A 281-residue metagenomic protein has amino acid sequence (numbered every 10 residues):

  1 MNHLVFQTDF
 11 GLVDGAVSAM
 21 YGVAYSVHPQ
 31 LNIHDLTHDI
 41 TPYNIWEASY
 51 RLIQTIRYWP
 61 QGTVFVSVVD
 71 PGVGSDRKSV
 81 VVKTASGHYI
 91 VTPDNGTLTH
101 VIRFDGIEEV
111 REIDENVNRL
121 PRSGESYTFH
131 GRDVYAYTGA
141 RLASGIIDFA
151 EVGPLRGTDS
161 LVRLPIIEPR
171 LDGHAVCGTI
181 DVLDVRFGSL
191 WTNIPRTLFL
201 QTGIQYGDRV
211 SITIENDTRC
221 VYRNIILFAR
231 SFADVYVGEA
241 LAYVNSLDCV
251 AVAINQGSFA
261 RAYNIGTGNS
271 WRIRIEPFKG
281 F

Functional and structural regions predicted by a protein language model:
N2-D39: N-terminal glycine-rich anion-binding loop in soluble enzyme alpha/beta folds
H3, G15, V27-N32, E47 (+2 more regions): Active-site histidine-anchored catalytic micro-motif
D9, T138, N255: A residue-level signal for conserved active-site and pocket-lining positions in enzyme catalytic cores
F10-D14, G72-S75, G257-F259: Short acidic, Gly/Ser-rich segments with clustered Asp/Glu that frequently serve as metal-coordination loops in enzyme
L36-T63: N-terminal small/polar loop signature for handling phosphorylated ligands or for N-terminal nucleophile
P121-Y206: Anionic-ligand-binding alpha/beta catalytic cores of soluble enzymes and soluble regulatory domains that recognize
L190-N264: A conserved acidic, glycine/proline-rich C-terminal tail/linker
R261-F281: Conserved glycine-rich phosphate/nucleotide-binding loop and adjacent Mg2+-coordinating catalytic segment
